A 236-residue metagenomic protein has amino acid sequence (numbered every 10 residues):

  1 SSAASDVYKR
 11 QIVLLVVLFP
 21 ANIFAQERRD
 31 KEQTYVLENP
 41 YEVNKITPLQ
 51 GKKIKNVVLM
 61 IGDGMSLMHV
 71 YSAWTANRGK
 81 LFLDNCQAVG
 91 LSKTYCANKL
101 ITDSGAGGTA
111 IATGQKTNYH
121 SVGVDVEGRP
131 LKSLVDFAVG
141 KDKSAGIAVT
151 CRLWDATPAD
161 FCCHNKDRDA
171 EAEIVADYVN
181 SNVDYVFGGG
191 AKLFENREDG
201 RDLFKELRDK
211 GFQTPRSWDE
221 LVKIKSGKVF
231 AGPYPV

Functional and structural regions predicted by a protein language model:
S1-Y8: Short, small-residue-biased leader/transition segments that mark boundaries at the very start of proteins
K9-Q26: Bacterial Sec-dependent N-terminal signal peptides
Q26-R197, L203-L221, K228: N-terminal catalytic scaffold of extracellular/periplasmic and nuclease hydrolases that process anionic headgroups
S226-V236: Acidic/His-rich catalytic or pseudo-catalytic neighborhoods that scaffold and/or coordinate enzyme active centers
